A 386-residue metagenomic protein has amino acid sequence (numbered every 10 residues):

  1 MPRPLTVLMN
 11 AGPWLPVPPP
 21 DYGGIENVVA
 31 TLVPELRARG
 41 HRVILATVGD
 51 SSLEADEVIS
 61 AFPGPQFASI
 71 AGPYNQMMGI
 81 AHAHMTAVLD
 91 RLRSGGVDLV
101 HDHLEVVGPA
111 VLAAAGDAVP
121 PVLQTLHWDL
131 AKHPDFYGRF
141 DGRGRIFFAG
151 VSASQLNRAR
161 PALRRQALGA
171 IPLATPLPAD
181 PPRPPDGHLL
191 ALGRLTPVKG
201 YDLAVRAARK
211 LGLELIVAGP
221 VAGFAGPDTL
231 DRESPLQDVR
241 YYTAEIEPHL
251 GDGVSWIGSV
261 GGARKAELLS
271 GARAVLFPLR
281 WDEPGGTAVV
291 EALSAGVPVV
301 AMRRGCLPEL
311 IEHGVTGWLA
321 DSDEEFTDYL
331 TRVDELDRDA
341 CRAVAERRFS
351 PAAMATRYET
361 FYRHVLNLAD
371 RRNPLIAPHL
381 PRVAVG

Functional and structural regions predicted by a protein language model:
M1-G386: Catalytic cores of nucleotide-sugar-dependent glycosyltransferases that transfer UDP/GDP/TDP-activated
